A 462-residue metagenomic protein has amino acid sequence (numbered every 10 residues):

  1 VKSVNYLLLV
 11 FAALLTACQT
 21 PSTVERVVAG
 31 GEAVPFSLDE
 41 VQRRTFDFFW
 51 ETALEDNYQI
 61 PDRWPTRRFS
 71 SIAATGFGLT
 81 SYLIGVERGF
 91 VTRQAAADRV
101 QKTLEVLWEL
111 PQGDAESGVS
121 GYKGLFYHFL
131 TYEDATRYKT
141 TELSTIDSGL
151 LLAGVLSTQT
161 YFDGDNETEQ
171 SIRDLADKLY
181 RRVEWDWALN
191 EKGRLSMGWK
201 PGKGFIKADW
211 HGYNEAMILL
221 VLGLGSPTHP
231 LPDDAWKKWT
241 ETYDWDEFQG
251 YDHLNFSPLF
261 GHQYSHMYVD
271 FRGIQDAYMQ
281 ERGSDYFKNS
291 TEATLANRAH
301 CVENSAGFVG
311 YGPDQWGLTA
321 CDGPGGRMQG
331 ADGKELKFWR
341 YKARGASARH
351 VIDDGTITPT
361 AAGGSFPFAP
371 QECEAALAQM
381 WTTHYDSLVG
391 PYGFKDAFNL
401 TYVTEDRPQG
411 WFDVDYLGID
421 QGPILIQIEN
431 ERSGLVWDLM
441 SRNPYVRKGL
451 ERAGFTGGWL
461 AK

Functional and structural regions predicted by a protein language model:
V1-L7: Bacterial N-terminal signal peptides that target proteins for export
L9-A12: Hydrophobic helical h-region of N-terminal Sec-dependent signal peptides in bacterial secretory/periplasmic proteins
L14-A17: C-terminal motif of bacterial Sec signal peptides marking the signal peptidase cleavage site
Q19-P21: Bacterial signal peptide processing site
V27-K462: Ser/Thr/Asn(+Pro)-rich, low-complexity disordered segments
